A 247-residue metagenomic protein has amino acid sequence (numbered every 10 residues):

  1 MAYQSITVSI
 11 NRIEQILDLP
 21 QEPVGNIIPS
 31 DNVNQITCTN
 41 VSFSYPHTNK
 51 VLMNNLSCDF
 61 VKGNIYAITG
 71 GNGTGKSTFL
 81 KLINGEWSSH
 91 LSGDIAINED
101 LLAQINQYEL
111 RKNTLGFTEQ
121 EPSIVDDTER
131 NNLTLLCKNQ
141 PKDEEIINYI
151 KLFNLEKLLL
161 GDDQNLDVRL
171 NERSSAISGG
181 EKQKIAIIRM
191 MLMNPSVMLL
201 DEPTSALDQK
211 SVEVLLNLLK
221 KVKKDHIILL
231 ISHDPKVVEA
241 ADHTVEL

Functional and structural regions predicted by a protein language model:
M1-L17: Cytosolic ends of transmembrane helices, especially the final helix of ABC transmembrane type-1 domains
L17-N64, K221: Primarily ABC-family ATPase nucleotide-binding module
T69-G71: The feature captures the beta-strand-to-loop junction immediately N-terminal to the Walker
N84-G85: Helix-to-loop junction immediately C-terminal to a conserved catalytic motif
S92-L101, L110: Conserved ABC transporter NBD signature motif
P122-R169: Conserved "ABC signature" C-loop
M198-E202: Catalytic Walker B motif of ABC-type/P-loop ATPase nucleotide-binding domains
